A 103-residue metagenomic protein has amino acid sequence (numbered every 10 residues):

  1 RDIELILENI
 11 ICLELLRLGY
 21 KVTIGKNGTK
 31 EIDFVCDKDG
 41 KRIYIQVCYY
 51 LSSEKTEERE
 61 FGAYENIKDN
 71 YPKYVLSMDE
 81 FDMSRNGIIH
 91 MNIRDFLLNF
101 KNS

Functional and structural regions predicted by a protein language model:
R1-S103: A cross-kingdom feature that marks ATP-driven nucleic-acid transaction machinery
